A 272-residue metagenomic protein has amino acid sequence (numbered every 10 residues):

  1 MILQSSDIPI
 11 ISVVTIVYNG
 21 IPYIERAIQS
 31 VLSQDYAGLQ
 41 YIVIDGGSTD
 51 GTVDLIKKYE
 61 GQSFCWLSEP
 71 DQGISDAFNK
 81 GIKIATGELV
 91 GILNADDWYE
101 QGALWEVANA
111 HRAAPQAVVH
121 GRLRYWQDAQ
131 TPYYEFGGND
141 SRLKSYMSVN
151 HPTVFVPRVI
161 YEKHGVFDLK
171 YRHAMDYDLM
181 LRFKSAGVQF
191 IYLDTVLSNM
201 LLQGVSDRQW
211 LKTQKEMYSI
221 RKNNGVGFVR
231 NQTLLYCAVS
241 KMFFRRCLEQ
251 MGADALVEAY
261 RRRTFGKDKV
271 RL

Functional and structural regions predicted by a protein language model:
M1-L32: N-proximal low-complexity "stem/linker" segments adjacent to membrane-targeting elements
P9-S12, Q40, D178: Cell-envelope/extracellular polymer assembly enzymes that use nucleotide-activated donors
P22-E25, D50-K58, G102: Acidic helix N-cap motif at the loop->helix transition within catalytic regions of sugar-transfer enzymes
A37, D45-D54, N94: A conserved acidic beta->alpha catalytic loop
E69-A85: Glycine-rich, basic loop-to-helix element that forms the pyrophosphate-binding segment of sugar-nucleotide handling
V90: Short aromatic/hydrophobic "clamp" motif used to bind/position activated sugar donors
W98-Y133: Conserved donor NDP-sugar-binding/catalytic core segment of glycosyltransferases
Y134-I220: Conserved nucleotide-sugar donor-binding catalytic segment
